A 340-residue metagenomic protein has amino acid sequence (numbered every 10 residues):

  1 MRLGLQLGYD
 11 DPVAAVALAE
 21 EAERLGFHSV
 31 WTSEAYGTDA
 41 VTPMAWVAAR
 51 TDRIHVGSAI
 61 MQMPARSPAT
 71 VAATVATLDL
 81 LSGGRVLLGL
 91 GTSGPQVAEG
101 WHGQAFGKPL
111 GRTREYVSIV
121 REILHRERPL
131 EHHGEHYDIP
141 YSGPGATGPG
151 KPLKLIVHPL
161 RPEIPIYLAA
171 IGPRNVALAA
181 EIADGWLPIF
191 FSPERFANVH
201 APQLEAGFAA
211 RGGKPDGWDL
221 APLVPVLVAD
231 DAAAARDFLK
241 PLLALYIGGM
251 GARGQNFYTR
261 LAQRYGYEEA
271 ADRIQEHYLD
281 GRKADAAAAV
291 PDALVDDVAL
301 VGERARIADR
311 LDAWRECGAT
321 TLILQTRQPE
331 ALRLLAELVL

Functional and structural regions predicted by a protein language model:
M1-L340: Active-site-adjacent structural elements that line small-molecule/cofactor binding pockets in enzymes
